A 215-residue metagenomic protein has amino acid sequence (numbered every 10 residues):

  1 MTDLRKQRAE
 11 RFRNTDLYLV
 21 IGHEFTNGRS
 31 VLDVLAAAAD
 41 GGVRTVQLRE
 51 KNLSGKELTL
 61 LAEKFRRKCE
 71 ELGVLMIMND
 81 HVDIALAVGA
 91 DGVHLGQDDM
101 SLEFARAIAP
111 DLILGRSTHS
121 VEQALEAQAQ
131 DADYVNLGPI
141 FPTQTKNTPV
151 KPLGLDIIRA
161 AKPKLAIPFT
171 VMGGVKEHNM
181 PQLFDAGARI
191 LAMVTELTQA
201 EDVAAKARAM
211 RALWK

Functional and structural regions predicted by a protein language model:
M1-D99, A107-D133, V150, A160 (+3 more regions): Conserved N-terminal beta1-alpha1 strand-loop-helix module at the mouth
F141-T143: A short, flexible beta-alpha/helix-coil linker loop
T145-N147: Glycine/threonine-rich flexible loop motifs
K151-L155: Short, conserved loop/turn and helix-capping segments at secondary-structure boundaries that abut family-defining
A186, I190-M193: C-terminal binding/interaction regions
